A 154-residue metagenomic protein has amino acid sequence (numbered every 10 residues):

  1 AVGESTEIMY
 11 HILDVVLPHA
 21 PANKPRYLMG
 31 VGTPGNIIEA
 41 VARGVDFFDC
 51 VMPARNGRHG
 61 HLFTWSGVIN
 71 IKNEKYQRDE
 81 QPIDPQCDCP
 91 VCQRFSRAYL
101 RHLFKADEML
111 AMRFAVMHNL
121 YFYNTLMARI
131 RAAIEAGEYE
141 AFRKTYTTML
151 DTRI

Functional and structural regions predicted by a protein language model:
A1-I83: Glycine-rich phosphate/ribose-binding loops and adjacent secondary-structure elements that form binding surfaces
Q86-I154: C-terminal extensions of enzymes
